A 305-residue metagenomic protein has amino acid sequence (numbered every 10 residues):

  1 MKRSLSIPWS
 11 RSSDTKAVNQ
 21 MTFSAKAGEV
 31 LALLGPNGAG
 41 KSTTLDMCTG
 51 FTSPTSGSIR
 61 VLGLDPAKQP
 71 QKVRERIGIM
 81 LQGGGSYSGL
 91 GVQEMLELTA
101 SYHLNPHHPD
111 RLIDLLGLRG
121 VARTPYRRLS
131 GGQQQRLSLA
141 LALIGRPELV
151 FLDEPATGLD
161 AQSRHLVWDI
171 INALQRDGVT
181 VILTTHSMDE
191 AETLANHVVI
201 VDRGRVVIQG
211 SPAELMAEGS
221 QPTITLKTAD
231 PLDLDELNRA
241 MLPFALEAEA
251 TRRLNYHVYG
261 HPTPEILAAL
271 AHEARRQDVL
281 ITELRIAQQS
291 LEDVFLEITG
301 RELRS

Functional and structural regions predicted by a protein language model:
T49: Helix-to-loop junction immediately C-terminal to a conserved catalytic motif
G57-D65, V73: Conserved ABC transporter NBD signature motif
E97, S101, P106-V121: Conserved ABC ATPase "signature" region
L139: Hydrophobic anchor residue at the start of the ABC signature
R146: Conserved catalytic motifs of ABC-family nucleotide-binding domains
V150-E154: Catalytic Walker B motif of ABC-type/P-loop ATPase nucleotide-binding domains
W168-H261: ABC transporter nucleotide-binding domain
